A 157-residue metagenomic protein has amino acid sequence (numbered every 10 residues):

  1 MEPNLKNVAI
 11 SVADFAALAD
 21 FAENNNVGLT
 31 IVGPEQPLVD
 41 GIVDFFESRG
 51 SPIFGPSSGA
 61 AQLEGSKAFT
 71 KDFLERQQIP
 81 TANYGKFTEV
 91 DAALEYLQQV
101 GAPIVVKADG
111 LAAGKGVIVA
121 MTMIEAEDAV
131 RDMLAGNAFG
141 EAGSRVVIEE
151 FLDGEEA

Functional and structural regions predicted by a protein language model:
M1-G59: ATP-binding N-terminal substructure of ATP-dependent carboxylate-amine bond-forming enzymes
N7-D14, G85-E89, A120: Short acidic-hydrophobic, aromatic-tinged amphipathic segments that line or gate anion-handling sites
A9, F46-R49, G59-A60, T70 (+4 more regions): Catalytic-core regions of core metabolic enzymes, especially those transforming organic acids/acyl-group intermediates
L29, P80-N83, G101-V106, A120-E156: Conserved ATP-binding module of the ATP-grasp superfamily
L38-D40, A93, E156-A157: Short, well-ordered alpha-helical microsegments
E47-I53, R76, M121-A129: A glycine- and small-aliphatic-rich helix-loop capping segment at beta-alpha/alpha-beta transitions that lines
P56-G116: A conserved helix-loop-beta module that forms one wall/lid of the active-site cleft in ATP-utilizing catalytic domains
